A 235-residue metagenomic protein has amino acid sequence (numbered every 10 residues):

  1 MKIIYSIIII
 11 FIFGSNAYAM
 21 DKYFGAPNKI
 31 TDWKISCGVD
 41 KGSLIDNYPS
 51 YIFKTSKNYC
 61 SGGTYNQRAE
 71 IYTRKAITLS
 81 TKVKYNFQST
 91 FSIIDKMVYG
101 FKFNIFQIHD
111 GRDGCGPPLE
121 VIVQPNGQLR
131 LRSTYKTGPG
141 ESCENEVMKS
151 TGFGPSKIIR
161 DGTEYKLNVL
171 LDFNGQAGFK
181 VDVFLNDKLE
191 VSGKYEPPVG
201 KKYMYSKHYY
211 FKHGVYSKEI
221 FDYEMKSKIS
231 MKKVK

Functional and structural regions predicted by a protein language model:
I3-G14: Sec-dependent N-terminal signal peptides
A19-T163, L171-L185, L189-K235: Low-complexity, Ser/Thr/Pro/Gly-rich disordered linker/stalk regions
